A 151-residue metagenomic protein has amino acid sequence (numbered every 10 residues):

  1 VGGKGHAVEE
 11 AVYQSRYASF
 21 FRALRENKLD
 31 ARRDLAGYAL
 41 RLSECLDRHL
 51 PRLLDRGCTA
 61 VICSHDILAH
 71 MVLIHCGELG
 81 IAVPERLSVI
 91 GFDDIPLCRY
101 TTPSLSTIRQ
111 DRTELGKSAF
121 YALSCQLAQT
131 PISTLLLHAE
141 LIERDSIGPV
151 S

Functional and structural regions predicted by a protein language model:
V1-N27, L135-I147: An alpha-beta-alpha
H6-E10, L35-A39, I62: Short, surface-exposed loop/turn motifs that are enriched in glycine and acidic residues and include a nearby proline
V12-R16, L42, R112: Conserved donor sugar-nucleotide recognition element shared by glycan-biosynthetic enzymes
Y17-S43: Short beta-strand elements in bilobed, periplasmic/extracellular small-molecule ligand-binding domains
A31-R32, S43, D47-S151: Flexible loop/turn connectors
